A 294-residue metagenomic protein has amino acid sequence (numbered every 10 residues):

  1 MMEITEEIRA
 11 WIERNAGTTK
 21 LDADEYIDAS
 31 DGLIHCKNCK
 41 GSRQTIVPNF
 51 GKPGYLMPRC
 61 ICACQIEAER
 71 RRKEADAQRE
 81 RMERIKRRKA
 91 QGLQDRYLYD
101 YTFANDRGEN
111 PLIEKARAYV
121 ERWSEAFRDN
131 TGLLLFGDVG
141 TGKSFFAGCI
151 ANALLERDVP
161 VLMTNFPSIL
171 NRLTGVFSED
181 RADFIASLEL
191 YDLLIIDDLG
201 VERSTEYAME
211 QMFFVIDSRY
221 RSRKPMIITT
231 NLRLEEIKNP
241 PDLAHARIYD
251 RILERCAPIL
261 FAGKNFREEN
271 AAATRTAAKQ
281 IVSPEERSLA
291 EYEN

Functional and structural regions predicted by a protein language model:
M1-R107, E269-N294: A short, basic N-terminal segment
G92-L133: Pre-Walker A (pre-P-loop) alpha-helix and adjacent loop at the N terminus of AAA/AAA+ ATPase modules, a conserved
P111-V120, A151-L193, R203-E210: Short glycine-rich substrate-engagement loop in P-loop NTPases that contacts/grips substrate
F127-A147: Walker A/P-loop nucleotide-binding motif
T131, V159-P160, L190-L193, S222-I228: Loop/turn-to-beta-strand initiation segments
N171-L173, E202-N294: Replace "adjacent to P-loop NTPase cores in ATP/GTP-dependent enzymes" with "adjacent to NTP-binding cores
L199: Walker B catalytic motif
